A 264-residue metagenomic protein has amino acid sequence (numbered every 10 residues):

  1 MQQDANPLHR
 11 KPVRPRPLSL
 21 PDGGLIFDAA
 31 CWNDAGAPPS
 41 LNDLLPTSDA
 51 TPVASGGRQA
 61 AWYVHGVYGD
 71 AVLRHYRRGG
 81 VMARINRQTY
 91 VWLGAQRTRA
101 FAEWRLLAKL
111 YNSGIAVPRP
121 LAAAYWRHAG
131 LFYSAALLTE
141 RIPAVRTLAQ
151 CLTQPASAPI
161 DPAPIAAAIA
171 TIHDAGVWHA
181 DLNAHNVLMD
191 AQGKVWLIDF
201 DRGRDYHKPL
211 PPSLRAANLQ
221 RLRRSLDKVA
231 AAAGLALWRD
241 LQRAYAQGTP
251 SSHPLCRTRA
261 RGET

Functional and structural regions predicted by a protein language model:
Q2-P52: Juxta-kinase regulatory segment immediately upstream of eukaryotic protein kinase catalytic domains
P38-R146, A170, D174: Conserved ATP-binding subdomain of kinase catalytic cores across diverse folds
P143, A184, R202: Short, glycine/acidic-enriched loop or turn micro-motifs at the edges of active sites
T147-A156: AlphaC helix of the protein kinase catalytic domain
I160-A168: Conserved alphaE helix
A175, A180-L182: Residue immediately N-terminal to the catalytic "proton-acceptor" Asp in the protein kinase catalytic loop
L182-M189: Hydrophobic residue at the +6 position relative to the catalytic HRD Asp in the kinase catalytic loop
Q192-T264: C-lobe/activation-segment region of protein kinase-like
